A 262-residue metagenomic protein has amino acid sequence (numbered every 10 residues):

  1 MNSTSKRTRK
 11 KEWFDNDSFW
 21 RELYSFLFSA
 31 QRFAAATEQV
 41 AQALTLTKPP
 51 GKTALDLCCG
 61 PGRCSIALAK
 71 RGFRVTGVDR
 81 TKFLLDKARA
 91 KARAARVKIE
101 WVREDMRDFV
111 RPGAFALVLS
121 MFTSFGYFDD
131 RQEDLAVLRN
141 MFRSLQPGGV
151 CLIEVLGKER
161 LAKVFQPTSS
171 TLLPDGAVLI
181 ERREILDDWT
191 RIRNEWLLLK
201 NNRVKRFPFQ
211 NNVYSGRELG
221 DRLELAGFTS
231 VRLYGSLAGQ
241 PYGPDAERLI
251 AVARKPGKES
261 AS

Functional and structural regions predicted by a protein language model:
M1-P50: Conserved class I S-adenosyl-L-methionine
G51-G60: Conserved class I S-adenosyl-L-methionine
S65-D108: Class I SAM-dependent methyltransferase SAM/SAH-binding core
V110-L117: A short acidic, Gly/Pro-enriched loop at the edge of an enzyme's catalytic core that lines a small-molecule cofactor
M121-T123: Residues lining the SAM
L135-P147: A short glycine-rich, Lys/Arg-flanked "PGG" loop and its adjoining helix->strand segment in the class I
L152-R222: SAM-dependent methyltransferase
G216-S262: C-terminal lobe and adjacent flexible extensions of AdoMet/dcAdoMet transferase-like proteins
